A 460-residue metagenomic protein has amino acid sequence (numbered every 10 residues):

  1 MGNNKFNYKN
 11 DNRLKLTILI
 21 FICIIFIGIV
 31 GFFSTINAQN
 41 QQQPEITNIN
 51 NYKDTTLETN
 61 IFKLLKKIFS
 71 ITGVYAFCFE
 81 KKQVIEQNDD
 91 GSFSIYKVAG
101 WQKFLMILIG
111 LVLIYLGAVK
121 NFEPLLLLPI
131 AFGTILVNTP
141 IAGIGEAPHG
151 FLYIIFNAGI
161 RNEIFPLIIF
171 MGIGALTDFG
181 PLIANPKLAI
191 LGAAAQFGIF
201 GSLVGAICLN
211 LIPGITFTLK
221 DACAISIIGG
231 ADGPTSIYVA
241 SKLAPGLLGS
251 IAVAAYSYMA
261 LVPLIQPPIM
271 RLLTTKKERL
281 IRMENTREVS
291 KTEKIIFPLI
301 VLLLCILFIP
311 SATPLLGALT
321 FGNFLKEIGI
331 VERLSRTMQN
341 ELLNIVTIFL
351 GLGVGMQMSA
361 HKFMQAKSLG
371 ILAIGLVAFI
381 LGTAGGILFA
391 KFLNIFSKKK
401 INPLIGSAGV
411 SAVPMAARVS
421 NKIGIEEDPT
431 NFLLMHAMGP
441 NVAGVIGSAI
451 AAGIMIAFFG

Functional and structural regions predicted by a protein language model:
G28-A99: Low-complexity, proline/glycine-enriched hydrophobic segments characteristic of transmembrane helices
N50, D54, L302-G386: Transmembrane helical segments that form the transport core of multi-pass membrane transport proteins
L113, L136, N162-I183, G322-L325 (+1 more regions): Hydrophobic transmembrane alpha-helices of secondary-active transporters and Na+-translocating membrane complexes
I114-L128, I212, I265, L304-G317 (+1 more regions): Flexible hinge motifs at transmembrane-helix junctions and intramembrane kinks/re-entrant loops in multi-pass membrane
N157, R161-N162, M171-F179, L191-G201 (+4 more regions): Alpha-helical membrane segments and immediately flanking helix-loop junctions that form or couple to the substrate/ion
L182-L203, A360-G386, A437-N441: Entry/N-cap segments of selected transmembrane alpha helices and their immediately preceding amphipathic helices
G246-L264, I374-G382, I405: Alpha-helical transmembrane segments
A254-I330: Membrane-embedded hairpin module used as a gating/binding unit in multi-pass transport and secretion proteins
